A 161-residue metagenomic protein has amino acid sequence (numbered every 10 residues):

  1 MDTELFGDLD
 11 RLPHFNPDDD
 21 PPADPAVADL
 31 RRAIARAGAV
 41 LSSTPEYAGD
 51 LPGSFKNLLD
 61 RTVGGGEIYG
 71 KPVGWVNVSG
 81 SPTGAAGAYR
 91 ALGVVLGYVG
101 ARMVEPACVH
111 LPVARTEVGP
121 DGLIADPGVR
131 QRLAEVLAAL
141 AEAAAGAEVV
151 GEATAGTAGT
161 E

Functional and structural regions predicted by a protein language model:
M1-L5: Glycine-rich phosphate/diphosphate-binding loop of Rossmann-like nucleotide-binding domains
F6, V76, L111: Hydrophobic residues at beta-strand termini and immediately following loops that shape nucleotide-binding pockets
F6-P25, E117-P120: N-terminal beta-loop-helix "entrance" segment that forms/cooperates in small-molecule cofactor or anionic ligand
D8-D10, E46-Y47, V109: Short beta-to-alpha linker loops that shape the active-site pocket of alpha/beta-hydrolase fold enzymes
R11-P13, L51, T83, V113: Generic structural signal for helix capping and beta-alpha/helix-loop junctions
P22-G100: Helix-loop-strand module that forms the ligand-binding subsite of alpha/beta enzymes
R102-E161: Glycine-rich phosphate/pyrophosphate-binding loop and the adjoining helix
